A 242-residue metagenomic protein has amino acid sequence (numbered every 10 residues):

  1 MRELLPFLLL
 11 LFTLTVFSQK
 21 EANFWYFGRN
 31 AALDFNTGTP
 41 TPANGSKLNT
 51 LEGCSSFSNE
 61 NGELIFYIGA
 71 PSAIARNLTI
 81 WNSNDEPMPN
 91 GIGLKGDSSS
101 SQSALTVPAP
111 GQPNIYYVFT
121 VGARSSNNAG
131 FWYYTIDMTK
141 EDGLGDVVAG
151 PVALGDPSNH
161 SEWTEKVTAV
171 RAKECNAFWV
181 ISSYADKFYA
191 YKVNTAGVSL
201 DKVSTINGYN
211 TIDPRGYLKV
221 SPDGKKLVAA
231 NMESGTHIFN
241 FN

Functional and structural regions predicted by a protein language model:
M1-F24: Bacterial Sec-dependent N-terminal signal peptides
P6, L10, N61, M138 (+2 more regions): Residue-level marker of positions within ordered structural domains that often coincide with functionally constrained
Q19, N49-E63, K95-N114, P157-A177 (+1 more regions): Structural signature of eukaryotic scaffold interfaces centered on beta-propeller domains
Q19-S101, V107-G111, T120-V147: Beta-propeller domains
F24-G28, S58, I65-G69, Q112-R124 (+3 more regions): Hydrophobic core segments of beta-strands in well-ordered, beta-rich domains
A123-S183, N194, T205-Y209: Asp-box/WD-like beta-propeller blade repeats and closely related beta-sheet repeat scaffolds
K173-N242: Beta-propeller domains
